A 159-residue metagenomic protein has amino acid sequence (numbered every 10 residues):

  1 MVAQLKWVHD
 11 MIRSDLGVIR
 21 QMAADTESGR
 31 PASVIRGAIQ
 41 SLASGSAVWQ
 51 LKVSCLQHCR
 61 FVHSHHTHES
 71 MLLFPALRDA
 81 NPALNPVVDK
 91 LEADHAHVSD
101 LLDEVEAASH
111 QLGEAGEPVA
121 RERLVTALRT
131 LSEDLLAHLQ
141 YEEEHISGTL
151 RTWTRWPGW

Functional and structural regions predicted by a protein language model:
M1-W159: Small-residue-biased structural context
